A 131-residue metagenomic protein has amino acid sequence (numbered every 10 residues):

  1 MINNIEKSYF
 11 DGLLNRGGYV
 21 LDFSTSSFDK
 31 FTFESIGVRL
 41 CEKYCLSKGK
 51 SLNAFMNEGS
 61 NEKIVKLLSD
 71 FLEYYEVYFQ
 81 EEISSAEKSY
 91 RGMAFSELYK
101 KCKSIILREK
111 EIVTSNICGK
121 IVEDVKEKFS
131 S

Functional and structural regions predicted by a protein language model:
M1-C118: Charged interaction/catalytic cores of defense and host-pathogen modules
G119-E123: Intrinsically disordered, low-complexity linkers and terminal tails enriched in Pro/Gly and often acidic or mixed-charge
D124-S131: Conserved N-terminal substructure of TIR/SEFIR domains
